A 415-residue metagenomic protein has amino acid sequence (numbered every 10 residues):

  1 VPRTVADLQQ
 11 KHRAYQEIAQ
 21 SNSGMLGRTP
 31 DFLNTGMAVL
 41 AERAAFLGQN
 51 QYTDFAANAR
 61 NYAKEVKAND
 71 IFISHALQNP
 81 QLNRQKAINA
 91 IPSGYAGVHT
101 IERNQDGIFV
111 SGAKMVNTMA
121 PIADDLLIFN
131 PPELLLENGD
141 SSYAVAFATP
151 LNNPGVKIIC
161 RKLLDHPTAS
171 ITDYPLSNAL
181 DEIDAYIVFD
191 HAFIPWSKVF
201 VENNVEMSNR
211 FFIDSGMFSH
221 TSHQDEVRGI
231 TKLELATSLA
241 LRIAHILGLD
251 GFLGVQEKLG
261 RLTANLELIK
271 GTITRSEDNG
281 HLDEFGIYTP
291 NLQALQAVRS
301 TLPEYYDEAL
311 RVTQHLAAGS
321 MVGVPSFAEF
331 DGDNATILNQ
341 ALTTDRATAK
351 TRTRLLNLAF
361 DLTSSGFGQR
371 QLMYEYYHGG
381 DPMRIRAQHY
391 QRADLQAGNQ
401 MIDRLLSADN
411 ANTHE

Functional and structural regions predicted by a protein language model:
V1-I73, D125: Internal helix-loop-helix
N61, E65-A68, R261-T272, T301-E308: Alpha-helical scaffold segments in carbohydrate-active enzymes
H75, P80-D225, Q391-H414: FAD-binding core of flavoproteins
Q78, H245, G271-D278, D307-Q314 (+1 more regions): Charged/polar positions within long, soluble alpha-helices
Q224-L282: Extended amphipathic alpha-helical segments enriched in small hydrophobics
L253-G260, Y288-Q296: Short, charged, amphipathic alpha-helical segments
S276-F285, G323, F327-F330: Active/binding-pocket-proximal capping segment
Q293-E415: Alpha-helix capping/hinge segments and adjacent helical runs
